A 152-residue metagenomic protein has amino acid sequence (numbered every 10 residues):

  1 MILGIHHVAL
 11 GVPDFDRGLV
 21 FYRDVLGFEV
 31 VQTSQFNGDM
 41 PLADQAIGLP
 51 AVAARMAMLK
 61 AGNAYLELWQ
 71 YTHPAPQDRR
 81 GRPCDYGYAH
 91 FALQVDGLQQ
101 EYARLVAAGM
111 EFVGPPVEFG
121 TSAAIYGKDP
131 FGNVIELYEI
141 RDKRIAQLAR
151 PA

Functional and structural regions predicted by a protein language model:
I5-P13, R55-Y71, R79-R104, A123-K128: Vicinal oxygen chelate
L10, T33, L93, Q99-A152: Vicinal oxygen chelate
G11-N63, A107: Core segments of cupin and vicinal oxygen chelate
D39-A43, P76-D78, F119: A cross-kingdom feature marking solvent-exposed beta-strand/loop segments within repeated, beta-rich binding/scaffold
Q70-P76, E139-I140: Acetyl-CoA-dependent GNAT
Q77-G81, Q147-L148: A short, polar/proline- and glycine-enriched secondary-structure boundary/capping micro-motif
